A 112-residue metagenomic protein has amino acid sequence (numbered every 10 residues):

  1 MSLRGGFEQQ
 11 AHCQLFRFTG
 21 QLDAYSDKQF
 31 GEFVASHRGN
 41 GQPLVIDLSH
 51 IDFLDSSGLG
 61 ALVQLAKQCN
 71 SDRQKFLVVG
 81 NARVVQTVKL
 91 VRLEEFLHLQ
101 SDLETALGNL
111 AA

Functional and structural regions predicted by a protein language model:
S2-E32, H50: STAS-typified acidic loop motif
Q10, V88-V91, D102: N-terminal functional modules and adjacent low-complexity/disordered segments of proteins
A24-L97: Amphipathic alpha-helical interaction surfaces in cytosolic regulatory modules
L97-T105: Short acidic-hydrophobic, aromatic-tinged amphipathic segments that line or gate anion-handling sites
L110-A112: A short, charged, amphipathic alpha-helix used as a generic interaction element across diverse proteins
